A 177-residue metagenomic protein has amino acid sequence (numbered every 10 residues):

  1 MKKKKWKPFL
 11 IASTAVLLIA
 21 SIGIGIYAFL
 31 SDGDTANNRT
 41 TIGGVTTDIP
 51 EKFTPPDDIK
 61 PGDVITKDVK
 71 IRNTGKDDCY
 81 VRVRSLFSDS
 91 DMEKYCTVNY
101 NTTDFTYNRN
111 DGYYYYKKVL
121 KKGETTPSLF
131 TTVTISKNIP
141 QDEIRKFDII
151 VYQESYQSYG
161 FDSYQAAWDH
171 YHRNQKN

Functional and structural regions predicted by a protein language model:
K2-N177: Long, small/polar-residue-biased beta-strand-and-loop interaction regions
